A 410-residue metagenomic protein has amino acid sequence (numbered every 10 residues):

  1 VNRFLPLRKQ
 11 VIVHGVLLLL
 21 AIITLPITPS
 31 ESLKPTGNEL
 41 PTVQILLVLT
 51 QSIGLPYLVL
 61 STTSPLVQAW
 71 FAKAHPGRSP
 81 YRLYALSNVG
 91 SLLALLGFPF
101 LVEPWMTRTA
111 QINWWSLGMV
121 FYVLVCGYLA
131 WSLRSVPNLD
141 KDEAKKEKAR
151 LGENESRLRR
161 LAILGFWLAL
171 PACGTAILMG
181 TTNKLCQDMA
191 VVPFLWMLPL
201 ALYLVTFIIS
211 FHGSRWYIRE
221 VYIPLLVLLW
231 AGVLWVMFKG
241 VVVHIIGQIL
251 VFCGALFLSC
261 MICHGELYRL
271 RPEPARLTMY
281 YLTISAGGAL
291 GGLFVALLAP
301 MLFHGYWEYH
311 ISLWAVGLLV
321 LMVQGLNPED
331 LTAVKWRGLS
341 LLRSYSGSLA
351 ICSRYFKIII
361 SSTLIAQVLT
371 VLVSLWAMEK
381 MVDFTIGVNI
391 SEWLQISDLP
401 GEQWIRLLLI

Functional and structural regions predicted by a protein language model:
V1-I410: Alpha-helical transmembrane segments of multi-pass membrane proteins
